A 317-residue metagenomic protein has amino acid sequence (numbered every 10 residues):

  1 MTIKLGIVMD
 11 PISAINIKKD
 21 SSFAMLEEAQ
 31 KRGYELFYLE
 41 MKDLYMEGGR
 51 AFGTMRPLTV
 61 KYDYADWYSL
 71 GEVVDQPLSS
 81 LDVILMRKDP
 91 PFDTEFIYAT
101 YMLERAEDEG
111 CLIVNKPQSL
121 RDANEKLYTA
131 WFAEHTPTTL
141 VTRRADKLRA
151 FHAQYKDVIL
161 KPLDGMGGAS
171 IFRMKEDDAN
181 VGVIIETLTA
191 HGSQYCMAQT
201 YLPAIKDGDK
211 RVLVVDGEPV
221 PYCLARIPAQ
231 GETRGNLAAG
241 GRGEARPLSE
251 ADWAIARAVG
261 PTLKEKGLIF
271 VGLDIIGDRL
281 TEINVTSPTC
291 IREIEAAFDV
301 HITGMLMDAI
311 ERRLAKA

Functional and structural regions predicted by a protein language model:
I3, M9, A14-K18, G231 (+1 more regions): ATP-dependent carboxylate activation and anion-phosphoryl transfer catalytic cores that bind Mg-ATP to form
I7, L85-M86, Q199: Redox-cofactor binding/interface segments in oxidoreductases and associated redox assembly factors
S13-V141: Conserved N-proximal alpha/beta basic substrate-recognition cap immediately N-terminal to, or forming the N-lobe
S22, A145-D146, A153-D157, G167-I255 (+1 more regions): Phosphate-binding site of ATP-dependent enzymes
Q30, E107, H152-A153, K264: Anion (oxyanion) recognition and catalysis
F37, I113-V114, I159, M197-Q199: Structural detector of well-ordered beta-strand residues that form the stable sheet scaffold of enzyme domains
P117-L120, R226-P228, I276-R279: Short glycine-enriched loops at secondary-structure junctions
